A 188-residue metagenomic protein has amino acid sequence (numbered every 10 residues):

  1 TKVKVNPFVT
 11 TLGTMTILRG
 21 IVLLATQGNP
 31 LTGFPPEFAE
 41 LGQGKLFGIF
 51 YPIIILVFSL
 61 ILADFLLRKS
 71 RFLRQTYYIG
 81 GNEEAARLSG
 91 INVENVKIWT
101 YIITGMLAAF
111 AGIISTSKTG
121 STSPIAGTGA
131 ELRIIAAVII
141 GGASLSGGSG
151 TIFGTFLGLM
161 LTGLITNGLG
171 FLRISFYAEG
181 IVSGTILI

Functional and structural regions predicted by a protein language model:
T1-T14, L157-L161: Alpha-helical transmembrane segments within multi-pass membrane transporters and channels
V3-V5, S70, I91, G150 (+1 more regions): Membrane-helix interface residues
P7-S70, V96-W99, K118-G127, A178: Transmembrane helix-bundle core of multi-pass membrane transporters and related energy-transducing complexes
V9, I53-F58, I98-I102, E131 (+3 more regions): Hydrophobic alpha-helical transmembrane segments
M15-I21, I55-F65, Y101-G112, V138-A143 (+2 more regions): Hydrophobic core segments of alpha-helical transmembrane domains in multi-pass membrane transport and ion-translocation
I61, L88-N95, L169-I188: Cytosolic-side transmembrane-helix boundaries in multi-pass membrane proteins
L62-I102: Membrane-helix/interface signature in polytopic inner-membrane proteins
A108, T119-I181: Transmembrane alpha-helical segments in multi-pass inner-membrane proteins
